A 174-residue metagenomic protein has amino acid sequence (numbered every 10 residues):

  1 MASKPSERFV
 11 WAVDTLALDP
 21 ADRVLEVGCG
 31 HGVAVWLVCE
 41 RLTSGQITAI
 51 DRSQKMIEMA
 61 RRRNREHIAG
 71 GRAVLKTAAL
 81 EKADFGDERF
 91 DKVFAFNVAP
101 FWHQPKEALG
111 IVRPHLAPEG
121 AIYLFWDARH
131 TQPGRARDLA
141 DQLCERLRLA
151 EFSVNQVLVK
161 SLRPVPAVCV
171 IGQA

Functional and structural regions predicted by a protein language model:
M1-V13, A136: Conserved SAM-binding loop and adjacent beta-strand
R23-K82: Class I SAM-dependent methyltransferase SAM/SAH-binding core
E81-V93: A short acidic, Gly/Pro-enriched loop at the edge of an enzyme's catalytic core that lines a small-molecule cofactor
K92-P105: A short SAM/SAH-binding and catalytic strip from SAM-dependent methyltransferases
K106-P118: A short glycine-rich, Lys/Arg-flanked "PGG" loop and its adjoining helix->strand segment in the class I
E119-D127: Conserved beta-strand signature within the Rossmann-like core of class I S-adenosyl-L-methionine
R135-A150: Short alpha-helix
A150-E151, S161-A174: Core SAM-dependent methyltransferase catalytic element
